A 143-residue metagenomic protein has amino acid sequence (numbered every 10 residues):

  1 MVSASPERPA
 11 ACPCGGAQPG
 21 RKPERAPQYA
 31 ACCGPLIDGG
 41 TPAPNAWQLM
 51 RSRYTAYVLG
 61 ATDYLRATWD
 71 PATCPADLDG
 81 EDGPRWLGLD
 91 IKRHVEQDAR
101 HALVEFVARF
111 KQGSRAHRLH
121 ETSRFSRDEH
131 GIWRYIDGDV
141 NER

Functional and structural regions predicted by a protein language model:
M1-A4, D98, E105, R124: Intrinsically disordered, low-complexity linkers and tails
V2, R8-A26: Short Cys/His-rich zinc-binding micro-motifs
P13, D90, R124-S126: Generic structural detector for well-ordered beta-strands
G15-A17, R109-K111, S126: A generic structural motif
P27-L36: Cysteine-rich micro-motifs
D38-D77, D82: Core segments of small alpha/beta cavity-forming domains
E81-R118: Surface-exposed, charged secondary-structure patches
T122-R143: Short beta-strand edge/turn micro-motifs at domain boundaries
